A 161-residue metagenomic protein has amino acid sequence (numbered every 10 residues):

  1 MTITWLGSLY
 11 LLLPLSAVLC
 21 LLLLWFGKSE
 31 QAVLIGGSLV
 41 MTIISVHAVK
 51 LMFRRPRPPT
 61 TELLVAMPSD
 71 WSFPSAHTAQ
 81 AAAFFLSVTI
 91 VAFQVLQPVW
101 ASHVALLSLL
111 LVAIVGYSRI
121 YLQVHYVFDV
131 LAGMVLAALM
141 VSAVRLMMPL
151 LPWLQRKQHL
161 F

Functional and structural regions predicted by a protein language model:
M1-W71, S87-Q94, P98, S102-L107: Hydrophobic alpha-helical bundle signature of multipass membrane enzymes
T61-F161: Membrane-embedded catalytic cores of phosphoryl/pyrophosphoryl-handling enzymes
